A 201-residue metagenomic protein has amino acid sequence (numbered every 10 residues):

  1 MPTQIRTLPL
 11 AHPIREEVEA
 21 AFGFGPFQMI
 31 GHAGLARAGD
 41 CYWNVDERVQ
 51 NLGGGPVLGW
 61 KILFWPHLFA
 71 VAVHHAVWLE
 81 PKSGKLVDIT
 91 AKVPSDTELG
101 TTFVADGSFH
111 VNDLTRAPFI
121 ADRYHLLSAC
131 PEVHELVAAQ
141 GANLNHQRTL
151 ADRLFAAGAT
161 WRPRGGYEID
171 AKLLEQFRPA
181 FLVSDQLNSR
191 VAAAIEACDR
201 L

Functional and structural regions predicted by a protein language model:
M1-L201: A structural boundary/capping signal
